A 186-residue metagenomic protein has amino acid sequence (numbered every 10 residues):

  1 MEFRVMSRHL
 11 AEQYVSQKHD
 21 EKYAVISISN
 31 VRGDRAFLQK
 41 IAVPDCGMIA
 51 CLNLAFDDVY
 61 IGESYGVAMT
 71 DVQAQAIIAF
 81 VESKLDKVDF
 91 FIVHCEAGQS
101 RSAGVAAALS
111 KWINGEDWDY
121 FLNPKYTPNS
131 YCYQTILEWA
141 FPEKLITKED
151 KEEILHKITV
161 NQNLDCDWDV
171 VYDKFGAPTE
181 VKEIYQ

Functional and structural regions predicted by a protein language model:
M1-L54: Glycine-rich, flexible N-terminal cofactor/catalytic loop recognition
D20-Y23, D86-F90, P178-V181: A general structural motif
G33-R35, G62, Q99-G104: Short catalytic/ligand-binding loop motif for oxyanion handling, primarily in non-cytosolic enzymes, centered on
L52-F91: Helix-loop module immediately N-terminal to the HCX5R catalytic loop in PTP-like cysteine phosphatase domains
S83-I113: Catalytic cysteine-centered active loop of the rhodanese-like fold, especially the PTP/DSP P-loop
A107, G115-H156: Cysteine-dependent PTP/DSP-like catalytic domain, specifically the C-terminal lobe
I158-V160, L164-D165: Acidic, low-complexity, intrinsically disordered interaction modules
D169-Y172, P178-E183: Short linear proline/tyrosine/threonine-rich motifs used for host-factor recruitment and membrane trafficking/assembly
